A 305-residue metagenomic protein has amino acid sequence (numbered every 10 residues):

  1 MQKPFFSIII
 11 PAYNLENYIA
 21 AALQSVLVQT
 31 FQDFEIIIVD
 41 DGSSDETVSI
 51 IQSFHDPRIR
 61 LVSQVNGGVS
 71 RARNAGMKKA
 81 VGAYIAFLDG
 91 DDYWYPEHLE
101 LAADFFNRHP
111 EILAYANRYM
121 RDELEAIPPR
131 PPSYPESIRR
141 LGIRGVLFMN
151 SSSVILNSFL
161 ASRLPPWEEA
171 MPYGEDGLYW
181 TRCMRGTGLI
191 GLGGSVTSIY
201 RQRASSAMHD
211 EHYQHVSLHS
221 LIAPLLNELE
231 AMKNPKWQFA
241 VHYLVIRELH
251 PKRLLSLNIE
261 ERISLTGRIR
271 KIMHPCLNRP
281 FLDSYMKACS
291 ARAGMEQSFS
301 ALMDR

Functional and structural regions predicted by a protein language model:
M1-L27: N-proximal low-complexity "stem/linker" segments adjacent to membrane-targeting elements
N17-A20, D45-S53, Y93, E97: Acidic helix N-cap motif at the loop->helix transition within catalytic regions of sugar-transfer enzymes
S25, D40-S49, D89: A conserved acidic beta->alpha catalytic loop
Q64-A80, L101: Glycine-rich, basic loop-to-helix element that forms the pyrophosphate-binding segment of sugar-nucleotide handling
V69, Y95-L164, E211-H212, E230 (+1 more regions): Flexible acidic/His/Gly-enriched loops in nucleotide-sugar-dependent glycosyltransferase catalytic domains
I85: Short aromatic/hydrophobic "clamp" motif used to bind/position activated sugar donors
Y134-S217: Conserved nucleotide-sugar donor-binding catalytic segment
L178, R185, G194-R305: C-terminal subregions of glycosyltransferases and related glycan-biosynthesis enzymes
